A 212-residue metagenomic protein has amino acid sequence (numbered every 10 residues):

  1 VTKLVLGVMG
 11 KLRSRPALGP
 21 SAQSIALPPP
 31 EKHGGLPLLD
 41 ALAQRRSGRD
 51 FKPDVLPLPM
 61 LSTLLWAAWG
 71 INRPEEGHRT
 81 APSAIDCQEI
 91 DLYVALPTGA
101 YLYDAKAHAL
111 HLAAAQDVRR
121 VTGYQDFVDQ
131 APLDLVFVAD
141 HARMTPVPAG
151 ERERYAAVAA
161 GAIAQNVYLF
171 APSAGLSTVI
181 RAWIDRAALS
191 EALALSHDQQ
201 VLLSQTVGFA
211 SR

Functional and structural regions predicted by a protein language model:
V1-A131: N-terminal amphipathic, basic helical "cap/leader" segment at the start of enzyme domains
R45, L64, L92, L133-L189: Small-aliphatic-rich amphipathic alpha-helix that forms the alpha element of a beta-alpha
P82-D86, I184-E191: Beta-rich nucleic-acid/ligand-interaction surfaces
A84, T178-R181, H197: Short, surface-exposed helix-loop/turn micro-motifs enriched in polar/charged residues
P97-T98, D140, A210: Solvent-exposed coil/turn segments that connect beta secondary-structure elements in extracytoplasmic/periplasmic
D129-L133, D198-Q200: Short coil/turn connectors at secondary-structure junctions
L193-R212: A glycine-rich helix N-cap at a beta->alpha junction
